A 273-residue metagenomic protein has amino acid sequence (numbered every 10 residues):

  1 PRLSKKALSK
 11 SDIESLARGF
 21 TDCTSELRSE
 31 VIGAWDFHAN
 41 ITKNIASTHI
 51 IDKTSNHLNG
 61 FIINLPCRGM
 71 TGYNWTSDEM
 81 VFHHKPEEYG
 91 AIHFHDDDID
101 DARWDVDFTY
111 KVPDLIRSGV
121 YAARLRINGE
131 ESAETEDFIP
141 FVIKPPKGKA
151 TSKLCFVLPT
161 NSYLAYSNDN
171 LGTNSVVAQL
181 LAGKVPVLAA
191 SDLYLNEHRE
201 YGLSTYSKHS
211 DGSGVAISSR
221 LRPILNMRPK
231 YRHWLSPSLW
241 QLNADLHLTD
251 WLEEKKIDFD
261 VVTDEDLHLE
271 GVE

Functional and structural regions predicted by a protein language model:
P1-S4, W35: Short hydrophobic/aromatic patches on beta-strands that form ligand-binding or substrate-lining surfaces
L3-I13: Extracellular glycan-recognition modules
K10, I41-K43, Y163, H268: Flexible, glycine-rich phosphate/dinucleotide-binding loops and adjacent beta-alpha linkers at cofactor/substrate
D12-G19, D137-I143: Short, structured interface segments
E14-E88: Extracytoplasmic low-complexity segments
L65-D100, V120, I127-V272: Aromatic-Pro/Gly-enriched surface loop or interdomain linker that acts as a lid/target-recognition segment
V106-Y110: Short strand-edge motifs at loop-to-beta-strand transitions and within beta-strands of extracellular beta-rich domains
K111-L115: Short, surface-exposed loop/turn segments at beta-strand-coil junctions that are enriched for proline with nearby
